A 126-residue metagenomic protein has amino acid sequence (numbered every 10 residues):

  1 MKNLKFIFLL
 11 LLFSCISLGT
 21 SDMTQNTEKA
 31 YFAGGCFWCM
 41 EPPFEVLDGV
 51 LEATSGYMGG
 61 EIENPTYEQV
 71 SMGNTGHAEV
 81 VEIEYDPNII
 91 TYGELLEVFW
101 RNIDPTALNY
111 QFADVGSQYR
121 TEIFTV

Functional and structural regions predicted by a protein language model:
L4-S14: Sec-dependent N-terminal signal peptides
C15-V126: Flexible coil/turn and secondary-structure edge motifs
